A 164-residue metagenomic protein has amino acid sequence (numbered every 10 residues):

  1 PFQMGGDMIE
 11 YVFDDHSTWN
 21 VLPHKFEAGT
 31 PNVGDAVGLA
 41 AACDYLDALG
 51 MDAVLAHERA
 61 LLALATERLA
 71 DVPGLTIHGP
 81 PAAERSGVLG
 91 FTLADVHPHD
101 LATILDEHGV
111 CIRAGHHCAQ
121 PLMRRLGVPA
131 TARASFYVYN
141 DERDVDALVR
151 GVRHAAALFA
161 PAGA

Functional and structural regions predicted by a protein language model:
P1-A164: Pyridoxal 5′-phosphate
